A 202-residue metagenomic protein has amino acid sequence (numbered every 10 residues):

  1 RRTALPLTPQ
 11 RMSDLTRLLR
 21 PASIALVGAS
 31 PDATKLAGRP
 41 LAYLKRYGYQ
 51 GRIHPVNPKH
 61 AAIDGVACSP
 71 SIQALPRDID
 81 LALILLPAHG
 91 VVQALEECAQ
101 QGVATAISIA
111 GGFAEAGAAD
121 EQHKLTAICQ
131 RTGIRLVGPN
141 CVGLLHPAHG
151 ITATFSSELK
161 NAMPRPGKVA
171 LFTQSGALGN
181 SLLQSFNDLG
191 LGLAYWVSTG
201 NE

Functional and structural regions predicted by a protein language model:
R1: Catalytic core segments in nucleotide and nucleic-acid processing enzymes
A4-E202: Catalytic-core regions of core metabolic enzymes, especially those transforming organic acids/acyl-group intermediates
